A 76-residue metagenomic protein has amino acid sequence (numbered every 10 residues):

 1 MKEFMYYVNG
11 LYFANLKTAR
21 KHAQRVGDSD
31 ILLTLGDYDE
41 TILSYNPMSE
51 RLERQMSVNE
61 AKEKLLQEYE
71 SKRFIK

Functional and structural regions predicted by a protein language model:
M1-N9, D28-E50: Short aromatic-glycine-(Arg/Gly/Cys) micro-motifs in beta-strand/loop hairpins
F4, A14-T34, S57, A61-Q67: A short, charged, amphipathic alpha-helix used as a generic interaction element across diverse proteins
N9-Y12, K17-T18, G27, E50 (+1 more regions): Short linear sequence elements within intrinsically disordered, low-complexity coil regions
Y38-F74: Acidic/polar low-complexity segments and flexible, solvent-exposed patches
